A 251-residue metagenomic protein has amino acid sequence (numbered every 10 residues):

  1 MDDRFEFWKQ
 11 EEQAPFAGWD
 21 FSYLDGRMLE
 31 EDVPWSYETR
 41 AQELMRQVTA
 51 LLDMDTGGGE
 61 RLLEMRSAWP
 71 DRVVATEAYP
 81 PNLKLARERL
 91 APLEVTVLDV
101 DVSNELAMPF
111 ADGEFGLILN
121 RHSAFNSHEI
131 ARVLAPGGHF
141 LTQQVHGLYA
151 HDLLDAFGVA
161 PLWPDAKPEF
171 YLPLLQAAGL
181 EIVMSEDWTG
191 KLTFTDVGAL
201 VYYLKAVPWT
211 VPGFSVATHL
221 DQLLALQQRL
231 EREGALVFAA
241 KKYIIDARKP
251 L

Functional and structural regions predicted by a protein language model:
M1-S22, E31: N-terminal, positively charged/glycine-rich alpha-helical extensions of SAM-dependent methyltransferases
G18-F21, M28-A50, E60-E64: Conserved alpha-helix/loop element of class I SAM-dependent methyltransferases that forms part of the SAM/SAH-binding
T49-A107: Class I SAM-dependent methyltransferase SAM/SAH-binding core
E105-L117: A short acidic, Gly/Pro-enriched loop at the edge of an enzyme's catalytic core that lines a small-molecule cofactor
F125-L141: A short glycine-rich, Lys/Arg-flanked "PGG" loop and its adjoining helix->strand segment in the class I
Q144-W163: Short, glycine-/aromatic-enriched active-site segment of Class I SAM-dependent methyltransferases
W163-G179, L200, T218: Short alpha-helix
E181-V183, D187-L251: Conserved Class I S-adenosyl-L-methionine
